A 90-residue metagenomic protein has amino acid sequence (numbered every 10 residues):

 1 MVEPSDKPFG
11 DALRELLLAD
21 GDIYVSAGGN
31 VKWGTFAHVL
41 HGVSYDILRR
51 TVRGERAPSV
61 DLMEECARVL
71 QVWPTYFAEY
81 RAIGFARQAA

Functional and structural regions predicted by a protein language model:
M1-E3, R68, A78-A90: Short, charged recognition helix plus adjacent turn of helix-turn-helix-like nucleic-acid-binding domains
M1-T35: A short, Lys/Arg-rich alpha-helix, primarily the initiator
L13, W33-A37, L48-T51, F77: Conserved hydrophobic/aromatic packing and binding residues within compact polymer-binding modules
W33-G34, Y45, V60-M63: Helix-turn-helix DNA-binding elements, focusing on the entry/boundary residues of the two helices that contact DNA
G34, L40-H41, V69-L70: Core residues of bacterial helix-turn-helix
H41-P58: Recognition helix of helix-turn-helix/homeodomain-like DNA-binding domains that insert into the DNA major groove
E55-R68, A86: Short, basic-rich loop-to-helix N-cap that marks the start of a DNA-contacting helix
